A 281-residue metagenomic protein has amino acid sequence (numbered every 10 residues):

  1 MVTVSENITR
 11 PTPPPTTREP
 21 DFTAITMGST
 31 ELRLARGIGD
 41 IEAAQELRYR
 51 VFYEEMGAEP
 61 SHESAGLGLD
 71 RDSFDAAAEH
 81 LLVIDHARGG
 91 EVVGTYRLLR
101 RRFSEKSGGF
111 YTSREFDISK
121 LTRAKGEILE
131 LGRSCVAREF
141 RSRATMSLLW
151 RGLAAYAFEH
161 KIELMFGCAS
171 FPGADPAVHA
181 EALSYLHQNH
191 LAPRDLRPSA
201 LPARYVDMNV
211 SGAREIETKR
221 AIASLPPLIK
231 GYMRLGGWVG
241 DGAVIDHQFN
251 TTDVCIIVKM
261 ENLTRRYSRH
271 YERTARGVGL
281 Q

Functional and structural regions predicted by a protein language model:
M1-T16: Eukaryotic low-complexity, non-globular regulatory regions
V4-N7, P20-V93, R97-R102: Short amphipathic alpha-helix that is part of the acyltransferase structural core
P13-T26, P202-R204: Short, compositionally biased low-complexity segments
I38-L47, E54-E59, E91-Y96, K125-I128 (+4 more regions): A broad, low-specificity signal for short, low-complexity segments enriched in glycine/proline and polar/charged
R101-V239, A243-I256, N262-L263: Acyl-donor binding region in acyl/amide transferases
R269: Basic, polyanion-binding surface patches
T274-Q281: Short, cationic low-complexity segments
